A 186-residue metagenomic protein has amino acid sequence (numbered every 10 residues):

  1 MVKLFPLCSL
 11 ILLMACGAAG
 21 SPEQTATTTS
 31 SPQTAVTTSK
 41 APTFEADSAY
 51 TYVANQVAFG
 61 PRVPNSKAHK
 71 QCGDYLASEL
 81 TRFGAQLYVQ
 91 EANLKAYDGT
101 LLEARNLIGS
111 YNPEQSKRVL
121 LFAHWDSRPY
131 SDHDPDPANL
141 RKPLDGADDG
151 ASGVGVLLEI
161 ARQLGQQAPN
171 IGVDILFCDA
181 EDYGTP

Functional and structural regions predicted by a protein language model:
M1-P6: Bacterial N-terminal signal peptides that target proteins for export
L12-A15: C-terminal motif of bacterial Sec signal peptides marking the signal peptidase cleavage site
G17-T37: Short, low-complexity, disordered segments immediately C-terminal to signal peptides in bacterial exported proteins
P32-C72, F83: N-terminal capping segment at the start of a domain
Q56, Q90-A92, Y111-N112, F122-D126 (+2 more regions): Active-site-proximal beta-strand/loop segments in catalytic clefts of secreted hydrolases
P61-E114: A non-catalytic alpha/beta surface segment that caps or lines the substrate-entry region of metallo-dependent hydrolase
R128-D134: Short acidic/His/Gly/Ser-rich catalytic and metal-binding motifs that mark active-site loops of diverse hydrolases
R141-P186: Acidic/histidine-rich catalytic neighborhood of metal-dependent amide-processing enzymes
